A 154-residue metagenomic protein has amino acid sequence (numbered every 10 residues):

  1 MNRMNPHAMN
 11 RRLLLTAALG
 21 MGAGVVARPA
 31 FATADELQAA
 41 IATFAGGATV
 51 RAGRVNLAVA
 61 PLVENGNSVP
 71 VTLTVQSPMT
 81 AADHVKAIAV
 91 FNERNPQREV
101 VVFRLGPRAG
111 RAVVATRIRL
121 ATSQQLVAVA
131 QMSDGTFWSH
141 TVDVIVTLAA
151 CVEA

Functional and structural regions predicted by a protein language model:
N2-G22: N-terminal secretory signal peptides and thylakoid transit peptides that target proteins across membranes
F31-G66, F103-R104: Transition segment at domain starts
P70-P78: Short edge beta-strand/loop segments characteristic of extracellular beta-sandwich folds
P96-R119: An anionic, turn-rich surface loop/hairpin at beta-sheet edges that serves as a generic interaction/coordination patch
S133-S139: Short acidic/polar inter-strand loop motif in beta-rich domains
D143-T147: Short beta-strand edge segments in extracellular beta-sheet folds
